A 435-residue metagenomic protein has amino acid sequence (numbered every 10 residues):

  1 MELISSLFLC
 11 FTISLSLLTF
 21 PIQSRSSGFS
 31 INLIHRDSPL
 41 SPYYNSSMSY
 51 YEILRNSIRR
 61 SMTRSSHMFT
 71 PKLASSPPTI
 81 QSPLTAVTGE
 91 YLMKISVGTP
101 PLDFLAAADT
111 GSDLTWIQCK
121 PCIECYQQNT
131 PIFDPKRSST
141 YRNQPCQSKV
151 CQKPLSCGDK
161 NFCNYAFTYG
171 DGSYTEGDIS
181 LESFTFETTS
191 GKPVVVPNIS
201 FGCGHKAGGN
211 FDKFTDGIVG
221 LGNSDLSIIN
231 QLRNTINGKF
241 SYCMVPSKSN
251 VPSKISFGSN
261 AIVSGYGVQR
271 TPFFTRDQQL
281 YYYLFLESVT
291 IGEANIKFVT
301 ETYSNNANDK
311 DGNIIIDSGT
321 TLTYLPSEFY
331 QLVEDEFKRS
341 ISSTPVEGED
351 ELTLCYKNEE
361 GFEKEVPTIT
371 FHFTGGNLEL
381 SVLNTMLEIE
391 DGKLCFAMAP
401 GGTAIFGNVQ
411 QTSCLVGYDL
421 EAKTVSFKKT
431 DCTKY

Functional and structural regions predicted by a protein language model:
E2-A106, L114-D178, N198, N230-Q231 (+8 more regions): Disordered propeptide/prodomain
Q81-T85, M93-S96, F104-A106, S173-T175 (+9 more regions): Beta-strand elements of modular eukaryotic interaction domains
E90-K94, D103-A107, L114, N164-A166 (+11 more regions): Beta-strand-rich binding-surface signature of beta-sandwich/beta-barrel folds used to engage anionic ligands
L92-R142, F184, G202, I218-G222 (+2 more regions): Aspartyl protease active-site motif detector
N161-Y169, N223-I228, K239, E347-E359: Charged, amphipathic alpha-helical segments
T168-Y281, F371, N377-D431: Glycine-rich flap/beta-hairpin and adjacent strands of clan AA aspartyl proteases
V263-S264, G292-E301, N305-A307, G401: Typically disulfide-stabilized, N-glycosylated extracellular/lumenal ectodomains of secreted and cell-surface proteins
P345-L378: Extended C-terminal subregions enriched in glycine
